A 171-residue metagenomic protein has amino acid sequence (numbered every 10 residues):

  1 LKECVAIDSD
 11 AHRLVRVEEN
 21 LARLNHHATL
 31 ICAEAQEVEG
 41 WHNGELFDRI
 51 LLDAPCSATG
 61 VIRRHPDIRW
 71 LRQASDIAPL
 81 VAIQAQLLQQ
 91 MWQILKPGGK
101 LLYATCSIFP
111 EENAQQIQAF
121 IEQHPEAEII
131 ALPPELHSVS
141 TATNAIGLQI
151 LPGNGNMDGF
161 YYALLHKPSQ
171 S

Functional and structural regions predicted by a protein language model:
L1-S171: S-adenosylmethionine
